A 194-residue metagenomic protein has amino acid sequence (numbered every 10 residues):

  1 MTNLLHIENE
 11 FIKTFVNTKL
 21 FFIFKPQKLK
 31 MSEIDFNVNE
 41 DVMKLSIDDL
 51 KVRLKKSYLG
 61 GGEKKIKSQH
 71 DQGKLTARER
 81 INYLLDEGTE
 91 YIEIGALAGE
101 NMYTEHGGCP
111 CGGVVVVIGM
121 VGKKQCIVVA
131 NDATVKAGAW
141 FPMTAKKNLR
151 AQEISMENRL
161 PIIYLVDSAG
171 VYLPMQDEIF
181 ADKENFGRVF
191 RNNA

Functional and structural regions predicted by a protein language model:
N3-H6, K13-T14, K19, I23-Q27: Short, positively charged and aromatic/hydrophobic N-terminal segments
I7-I12, T18, S32-I34, I92: Intrinsic disorder/low-complexity signal
Q27-A194: Terminal-region recognition feature
